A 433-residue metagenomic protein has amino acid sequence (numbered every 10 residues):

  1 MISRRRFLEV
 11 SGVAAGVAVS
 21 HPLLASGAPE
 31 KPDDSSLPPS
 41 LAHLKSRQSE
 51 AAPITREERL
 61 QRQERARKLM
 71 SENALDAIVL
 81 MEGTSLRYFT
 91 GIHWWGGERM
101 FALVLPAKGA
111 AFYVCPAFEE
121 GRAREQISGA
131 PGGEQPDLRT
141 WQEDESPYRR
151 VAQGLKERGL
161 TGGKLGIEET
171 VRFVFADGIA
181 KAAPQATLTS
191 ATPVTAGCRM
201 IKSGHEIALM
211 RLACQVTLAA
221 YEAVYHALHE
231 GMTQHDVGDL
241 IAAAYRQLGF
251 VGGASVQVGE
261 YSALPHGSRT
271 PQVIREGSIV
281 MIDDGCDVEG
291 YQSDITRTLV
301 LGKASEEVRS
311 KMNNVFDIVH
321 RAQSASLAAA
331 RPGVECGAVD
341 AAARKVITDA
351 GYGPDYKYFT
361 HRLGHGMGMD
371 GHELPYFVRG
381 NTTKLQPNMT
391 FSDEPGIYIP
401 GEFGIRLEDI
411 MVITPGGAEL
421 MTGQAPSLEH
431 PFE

Functional and structural regions predicted by a protein language model:
I2-E433: Active-site neighborhoods and metal-handling regions in enzymes and metal-associated proteins
